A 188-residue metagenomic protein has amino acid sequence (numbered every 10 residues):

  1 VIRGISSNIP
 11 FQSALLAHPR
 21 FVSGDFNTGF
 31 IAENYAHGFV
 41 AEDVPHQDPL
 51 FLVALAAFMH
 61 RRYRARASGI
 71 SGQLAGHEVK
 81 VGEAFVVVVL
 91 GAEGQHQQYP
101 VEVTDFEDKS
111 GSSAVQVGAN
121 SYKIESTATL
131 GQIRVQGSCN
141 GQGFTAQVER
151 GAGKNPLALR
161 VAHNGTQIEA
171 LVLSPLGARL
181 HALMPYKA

Functional and structural regions predicted by a protein language model:
V1-K123: Catalytic cores of soluble metabolic enzymes centered on carboxylation/carboxyl-transfer
N27, N140-P175: Structured, non-catalytic alpha/beta "coupling" segments that mediate domain-domain communication and provide generic
V40-E42, G141, K154, K187: Short, charged/polar low-complexity linear motifs in solvent-exposed/disordered segments
A84-V86, S112, Q132-R134, P156-L159: Short, acidic/polar N-cap/turn motifs at the starts of alpha helices
P100-A152: Low-complexity, glycine/alanine/valine/leucine- and proline-rich hydrophobic stretches
V135, H163, L180-L183: Charged regulatory segments coupled to nucleotide-binding catalytic modules in large multidomain enzymes
L173-A188: Acidic, low-complexity mobile loops and tails
